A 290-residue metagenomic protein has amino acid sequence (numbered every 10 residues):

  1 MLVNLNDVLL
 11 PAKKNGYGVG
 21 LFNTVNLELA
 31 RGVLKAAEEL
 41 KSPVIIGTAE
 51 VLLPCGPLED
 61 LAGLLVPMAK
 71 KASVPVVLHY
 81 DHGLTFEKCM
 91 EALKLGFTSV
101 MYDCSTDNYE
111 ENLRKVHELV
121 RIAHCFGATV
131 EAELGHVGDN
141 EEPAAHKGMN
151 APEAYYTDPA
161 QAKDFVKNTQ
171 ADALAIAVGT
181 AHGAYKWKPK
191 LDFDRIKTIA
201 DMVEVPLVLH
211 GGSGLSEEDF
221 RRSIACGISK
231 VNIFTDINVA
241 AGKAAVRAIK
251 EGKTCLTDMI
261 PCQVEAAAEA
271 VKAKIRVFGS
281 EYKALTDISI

Functional and structural regions predicted by a protein language model:
M1-V3: Absolute protein N-terminus
L5-P11, N15, V25-L52, L58-P75 (+6 more regions): Alpha/beta enzyme core
L21, V77: Short aromatic/hydrophobic contact patches that present stacked aromatics for nucleic-acid/ligand binding
N23-T24, G211: Conserved residues at beta->alpha junctions
G179, H210-S213: Glycine-rich beta-strand-to-loop/alpha-helix junction loops that act as flexible
S216-I290: C-terminal alpha-helical cap/extension of soluble enzyme domains
